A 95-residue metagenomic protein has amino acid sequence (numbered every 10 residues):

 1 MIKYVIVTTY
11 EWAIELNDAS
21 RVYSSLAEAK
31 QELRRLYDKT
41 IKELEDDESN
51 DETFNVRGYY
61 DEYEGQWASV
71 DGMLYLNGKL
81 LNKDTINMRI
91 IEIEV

Functional and structural regions predicted by a protein language model:
M1-A19: Short aromatic-glycine-(Arg/Gly/Cys) micro-motifs in beta-strand/loop hairpins
Y4-V7, S24, M88, I93-V95: Intrinsic disorder/low-complexity segments, especially N-terminal tails and targeting/processing regions
Y10-I14, S24-D47: A short, charged, amphipathic alpha-helix used as a generic interaction element across diverse proteins
A19-V22, K83: Residue-level detector of high-confidence beta-strand sites
S20, E28-K30, S69, K79: Intrinsic disorder/low-complexity segments
L36-V95: Short, mixed-charge low-complexity intrinsically disordered segments
